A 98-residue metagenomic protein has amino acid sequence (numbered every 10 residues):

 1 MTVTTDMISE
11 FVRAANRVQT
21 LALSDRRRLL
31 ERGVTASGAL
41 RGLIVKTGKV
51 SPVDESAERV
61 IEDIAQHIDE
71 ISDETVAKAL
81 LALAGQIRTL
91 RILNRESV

Functional and structural regions predicted by a protein language model:
M1-A36: Short terminal alpha-helical segments
T4, I8, R27, A57-I61 (+1 more regions): Short amphipathic alpha-helical segments that mediate assembly, nucleic-acid/protein binding, or membrane association
T4, T35, S51-D54, D73: Serine/threonine-rich low-complexity intrinsically disordered regions
M7-R17, K46-K49, V53-D69: Long, low-complexity or tandemly repetitive, helically biased scaffold regions used for multimeric assembly/adhesion
A14-R17, A39-L43, I64-H67, Q86 (+1 more regions): Amphipathic, soluble alpha-helical interaction motifs
Q19-R27, G48-K49, D69-A77, V98: Charged, low-complexity interaction regions
R26-L29, G33-A36, L43, V50 (+2 more regions): Heptad-repeat coiled-coil/leucine-zipper oligomerization helices
Q66-V98: Amphipathic alpha-helical binding modules
